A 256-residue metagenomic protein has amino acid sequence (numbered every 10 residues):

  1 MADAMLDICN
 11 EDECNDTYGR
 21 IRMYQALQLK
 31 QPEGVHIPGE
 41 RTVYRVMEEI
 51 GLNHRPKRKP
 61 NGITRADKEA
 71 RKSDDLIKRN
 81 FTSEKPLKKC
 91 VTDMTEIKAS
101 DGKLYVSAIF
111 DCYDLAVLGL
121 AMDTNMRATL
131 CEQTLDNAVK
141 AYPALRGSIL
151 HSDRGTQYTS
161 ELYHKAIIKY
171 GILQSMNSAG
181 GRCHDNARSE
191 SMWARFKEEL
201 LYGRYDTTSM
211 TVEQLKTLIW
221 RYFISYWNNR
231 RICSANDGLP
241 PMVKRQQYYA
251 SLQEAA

Functional and structural regions predicted by a protein language model:
M1-K85, C183, P240-A250: Basic, flexible linker segments flanking DNA-binding modules in nucleic acid-interacting mobile-element proteins
M5, M23, V43, M47 (+13 more regions): Mobile genetic element proteins and their domesticated derivatives, centered on retroelements and DNA transposons
N53, I172-L173: Residue-level detector of anion-binding/catalytic polar loops
I63-A66, S152-R154, S160-Y163, M176-E199 (+2 more regions): RNase H-like two-metal-ion nuclease catalytic core shared by retroviral integrases and related mobile-element nucleases
R79-L118, T124-A128: An active-site-proximal beta-strand-loop segment
K98, G102, L120-A144, T159: Active-site beta-loop-alpha junctions of metal-dependent nucleic acid enzymes, especially the RNase H-like/DDE
I168, A194-A256: C-terminal domain-tail junction helix/linker
